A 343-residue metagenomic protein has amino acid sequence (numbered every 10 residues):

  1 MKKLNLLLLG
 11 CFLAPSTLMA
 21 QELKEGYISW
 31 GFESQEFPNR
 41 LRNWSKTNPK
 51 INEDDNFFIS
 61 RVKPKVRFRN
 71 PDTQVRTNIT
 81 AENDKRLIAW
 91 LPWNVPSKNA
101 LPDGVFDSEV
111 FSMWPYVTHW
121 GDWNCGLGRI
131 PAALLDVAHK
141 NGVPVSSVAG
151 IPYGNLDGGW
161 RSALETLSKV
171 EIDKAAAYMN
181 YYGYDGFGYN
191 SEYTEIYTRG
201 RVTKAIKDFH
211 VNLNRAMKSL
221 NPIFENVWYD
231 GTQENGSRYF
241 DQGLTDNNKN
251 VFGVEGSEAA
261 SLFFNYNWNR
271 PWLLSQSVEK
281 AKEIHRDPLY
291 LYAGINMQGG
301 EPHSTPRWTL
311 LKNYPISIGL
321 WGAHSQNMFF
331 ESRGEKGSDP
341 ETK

Functional and structural regions predicted by a protein language model:
M1-Q21: Bacterial Sec-dependent N-terminal signal peptides
S16-T17, L41, L213: Prokaryotic Sec-type signal peptides and long signal-anchor helices with extended Leu/Ile/Val-rich h-regions
S16-T17, Y116, D185, L289: Generic detector of short, well-ordered, non-transmembrane alpha-helical segments enriched in hydrophobic residues
Q21-W114: N-terminal module-boundary/linker segments of secreted carbohydrate-active enzymes
G26, R40, R86-A89, L156 (+3 more regions): Acidic, low-complexity intrinsically disordered regions
I79-Q276: Chitinase-like catalytic core of GlcNAc-active glycosidases
K207, I223-W228, T245, E255-K343: Substrate-binding and catalytic surfaces of secreted/luminal carbohydrate-active proteins
